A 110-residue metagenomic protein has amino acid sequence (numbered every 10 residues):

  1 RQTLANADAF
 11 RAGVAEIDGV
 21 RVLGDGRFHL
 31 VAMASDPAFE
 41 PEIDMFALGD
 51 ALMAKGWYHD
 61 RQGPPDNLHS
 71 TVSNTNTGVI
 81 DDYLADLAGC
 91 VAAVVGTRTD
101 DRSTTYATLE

Functional and structural regions predicted by a protein language model:
L4-D8, V22-A34, D44, P64-L68: Conserved glycine-rich beta-strand-loop-beta hairpin in the small C-terminal domain of fold type I
R11: Metal- and O2-centered redox machinery and metal/ROS homeostasis
V14-V22: Surface-exposed helix-capping loop/turn segments at secondary-structure junctions
E16, A34-E110: Non-catalytic terminal extensions of PLP-dependent enzymes
